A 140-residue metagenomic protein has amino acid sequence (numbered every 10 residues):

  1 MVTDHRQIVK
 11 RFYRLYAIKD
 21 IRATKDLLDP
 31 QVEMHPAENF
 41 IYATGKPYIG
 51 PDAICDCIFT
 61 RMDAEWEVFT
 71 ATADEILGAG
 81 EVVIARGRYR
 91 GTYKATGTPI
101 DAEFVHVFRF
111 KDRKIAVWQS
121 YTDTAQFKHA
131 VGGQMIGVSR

Functional and structural regions predicted by a protein language model:
M1-D4, F59-R140: A beta-strand edge to alpha-helix "cap/lid" segment located at domain peripheries
M1-P30, Q134-R140: Short, low-complexity N-terminal intrinsically disordered segments enriched in polar/charged residues
V9-F12, T24-K25, V32, G50 (+4 more regions): Hydrophobic pocket/interface hotspot
A17-I18, P30-A37, E81-I84, D101-F104: Short amphipathic alpha-helical segments, especially helix-boundary/capping motifs
K25, T44, K94-G97: Alpha-helix N-cap/helix-start motif
P30-A79: A solvent-exposed, acidic/Ser-Thr-rich amphipathic alpha-helical stretch
